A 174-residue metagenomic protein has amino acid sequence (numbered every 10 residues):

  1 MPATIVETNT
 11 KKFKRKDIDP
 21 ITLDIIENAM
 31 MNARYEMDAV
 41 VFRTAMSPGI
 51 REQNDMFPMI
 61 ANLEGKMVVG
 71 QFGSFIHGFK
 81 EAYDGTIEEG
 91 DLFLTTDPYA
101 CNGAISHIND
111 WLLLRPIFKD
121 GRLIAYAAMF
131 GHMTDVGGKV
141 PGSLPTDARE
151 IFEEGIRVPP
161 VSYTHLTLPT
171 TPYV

Functional and structural regions predicted by a protein language model:
P2-H77: Long, charge-dense accessory insertions within large macromolecular proteins
N62-G70, H77-N102: Regulatory sensory and allosteric helical modules in signal-transduction proteins and certain transcription factors
F75-D84, T134-S143: A short, polar/charged loop-to-alpha-helix boundary motif
C101-I108, G137: Short, Lys/Arg- and Gly-enriched loop/turn segments at beta-strand edges
D110-K119, A128: A short, hydrophobic, proline-anchored segment that marks a local hinge/packing element in signaling and regulatory
L123: Glycine-rich acetyl-CoA-binding "A-motif" of GNAT/NAT acetyltransferases
D147-S162: Compact, glycine/acidic-enriched structural inserts
T164-T170: Conserved small/polar residues in nucleotide/adenosyl-binding loops
